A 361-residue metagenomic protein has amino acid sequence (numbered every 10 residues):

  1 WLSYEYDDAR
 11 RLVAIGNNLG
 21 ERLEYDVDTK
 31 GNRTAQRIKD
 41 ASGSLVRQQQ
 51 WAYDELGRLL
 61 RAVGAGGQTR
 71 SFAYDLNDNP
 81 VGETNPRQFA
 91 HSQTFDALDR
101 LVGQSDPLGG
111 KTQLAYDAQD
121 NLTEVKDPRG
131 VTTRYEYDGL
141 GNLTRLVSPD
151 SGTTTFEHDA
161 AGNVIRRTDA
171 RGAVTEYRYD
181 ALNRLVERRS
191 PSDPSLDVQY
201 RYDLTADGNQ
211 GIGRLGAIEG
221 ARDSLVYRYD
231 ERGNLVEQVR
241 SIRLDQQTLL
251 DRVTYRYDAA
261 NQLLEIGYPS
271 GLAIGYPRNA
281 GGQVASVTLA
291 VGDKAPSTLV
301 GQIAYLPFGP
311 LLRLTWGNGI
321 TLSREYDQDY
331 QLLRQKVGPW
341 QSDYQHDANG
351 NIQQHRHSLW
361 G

Functional and structural regions predicted by a protein language model:
W1-N17, E21-G64, Q68-N85, F89-D106 (+6 more regions): Beta-strand elements of repeat-based all-beta scaffolds
